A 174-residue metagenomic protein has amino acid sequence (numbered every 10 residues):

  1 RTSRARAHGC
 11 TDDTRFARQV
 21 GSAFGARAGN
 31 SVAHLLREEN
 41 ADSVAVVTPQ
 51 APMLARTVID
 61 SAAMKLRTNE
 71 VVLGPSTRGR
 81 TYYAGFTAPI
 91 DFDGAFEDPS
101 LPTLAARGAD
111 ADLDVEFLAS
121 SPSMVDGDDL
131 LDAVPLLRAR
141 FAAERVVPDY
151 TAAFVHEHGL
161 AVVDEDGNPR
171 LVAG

Functional and structural regions predicted by a protein language model:
R1-T2: Short beta-strand/loop segment that forms part of the nucleotide-sugar
A5-S43: Short phosphate-binding loop-to-helix
H34-E38, S61, R107: A generic secondary-structure signal
V47-P49: Active-site acidic Asp-centered loop
A51-G79: Conserved donor-nucleotide/metal-binding helix-loop-beta segment in metal-dependent transferases, i.e., the alpha-helix
R80-F86: Short, glycine-/aromatic-enriched active-site segment of Class I SAM-dependent methyltransferases
T87-G108: Short, glycine-/small-residue-rich phosphate/pyrophosphate-handling segment
T103-G174: Conserved alpha/beta core of the MobA/IspD/sugar-nucleotide pyrophosphorylase nucleotidyltransferase superfamily
